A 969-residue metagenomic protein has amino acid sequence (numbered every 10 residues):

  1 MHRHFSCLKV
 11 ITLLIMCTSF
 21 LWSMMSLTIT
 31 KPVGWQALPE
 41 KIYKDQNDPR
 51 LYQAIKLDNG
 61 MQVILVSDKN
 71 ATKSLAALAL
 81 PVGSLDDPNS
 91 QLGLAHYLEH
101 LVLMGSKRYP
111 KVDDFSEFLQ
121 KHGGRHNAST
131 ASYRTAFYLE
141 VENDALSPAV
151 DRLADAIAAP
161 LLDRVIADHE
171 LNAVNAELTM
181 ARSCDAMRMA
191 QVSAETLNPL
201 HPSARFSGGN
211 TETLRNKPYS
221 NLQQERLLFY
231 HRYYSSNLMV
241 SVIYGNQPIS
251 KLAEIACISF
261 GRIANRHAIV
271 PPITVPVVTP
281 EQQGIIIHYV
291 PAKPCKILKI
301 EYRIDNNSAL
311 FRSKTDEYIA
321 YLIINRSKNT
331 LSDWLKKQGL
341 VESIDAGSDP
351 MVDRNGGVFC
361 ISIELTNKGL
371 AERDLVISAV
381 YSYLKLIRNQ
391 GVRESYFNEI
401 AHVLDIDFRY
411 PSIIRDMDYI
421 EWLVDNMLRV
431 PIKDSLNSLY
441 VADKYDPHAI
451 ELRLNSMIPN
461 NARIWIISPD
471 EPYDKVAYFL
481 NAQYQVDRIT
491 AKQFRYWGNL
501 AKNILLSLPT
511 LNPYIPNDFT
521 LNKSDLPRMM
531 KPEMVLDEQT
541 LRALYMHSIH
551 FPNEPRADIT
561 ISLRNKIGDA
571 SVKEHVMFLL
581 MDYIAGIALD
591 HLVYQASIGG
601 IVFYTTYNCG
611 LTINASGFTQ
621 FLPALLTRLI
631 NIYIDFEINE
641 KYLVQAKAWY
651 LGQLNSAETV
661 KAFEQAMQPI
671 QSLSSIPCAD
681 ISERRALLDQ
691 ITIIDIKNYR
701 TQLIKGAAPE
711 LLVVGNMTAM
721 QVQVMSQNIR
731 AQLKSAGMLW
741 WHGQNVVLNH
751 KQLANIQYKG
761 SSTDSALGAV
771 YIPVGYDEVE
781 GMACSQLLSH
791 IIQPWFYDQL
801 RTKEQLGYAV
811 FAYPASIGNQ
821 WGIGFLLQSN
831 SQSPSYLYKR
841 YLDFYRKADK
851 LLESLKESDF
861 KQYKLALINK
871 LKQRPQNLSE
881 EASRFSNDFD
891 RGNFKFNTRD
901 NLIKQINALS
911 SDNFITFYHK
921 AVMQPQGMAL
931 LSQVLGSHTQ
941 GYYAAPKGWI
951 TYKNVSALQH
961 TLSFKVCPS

Functional and structural regions predicted by a protein language model:
H2-T12: Bacterial N-terminal signal peptides that target proteins for export
I11-W22: Bacterial N-terminal signal peptides
D45-L75: Mature N-terminal segment immediately following signal peptide/propeptide cleavage in secreted/periplasmic
V66, A71-D87, G93-Y97, V112-A156 (+14 more regions): M16 family metallopeptidases and their MPP-like homologs
V165-L178, D185-S236, V240-A256, A264-V275 (+3 more regions): Hydrophobic, small-residue-rich alpha-helical packing segments that form membrane-like cores
L171, Q223-I258, I693-I729, Q926: Non-catalytic, conformational "gating/processing" segments within enzyme and secreted inhibitor domains
T179, I269-K328, I414-S438, S468 (+4 more regions): His/Glu-based metal-binding/catalytic segments typifying zinc-dependent metallopeptidases
A253-V270, M725-W740: Glycine-centered hinge/linker elements that transmit conformational signals in sensory and ligand-binding systems
